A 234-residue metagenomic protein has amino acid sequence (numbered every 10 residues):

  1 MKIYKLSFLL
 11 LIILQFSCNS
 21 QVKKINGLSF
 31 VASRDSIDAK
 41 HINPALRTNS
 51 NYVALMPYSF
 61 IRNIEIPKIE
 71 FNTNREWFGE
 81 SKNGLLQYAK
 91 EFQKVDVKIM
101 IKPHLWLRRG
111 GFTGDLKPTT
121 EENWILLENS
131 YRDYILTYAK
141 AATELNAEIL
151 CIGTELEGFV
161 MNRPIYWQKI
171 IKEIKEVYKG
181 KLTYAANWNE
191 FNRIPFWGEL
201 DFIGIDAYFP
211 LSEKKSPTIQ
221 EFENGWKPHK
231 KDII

Functional and structural regions predicted by a protein language model:
M1-V22: Bacterial Sec-dependent N-terminal signal peptides
N19-R47: Boundary/entry segment of secreted carbohydrate-active catalytic domains
G27-A32, K68-K82, T120-R132, G153-N162 (+1 more regions): The substrate-binding groove and active-site-proximal loops of carbohydrate-active enzymes, especially glycoside
S36-H41, D133-Y138, A186-P195, K230-I233: Alpha-helical scaffolding within the catalytic cores of extracellular/periplasmic polymer-degrading hydrolases
I42, F112-T113, N162-I170, N187-F202: Distinct, well-ordered alpha-helical segments
N51-P67, N83-V160: Substrate-binding cleft and catalytic face of glycoside hydrolase catalytic domains, especially the flexible beta-alpha
G79-V95, K102, T183, N192-E199 (+1 more regions): Glycoside hydrolase catalytic-domain groove-lining segments
M100-L105, C151-E155, F159-V160, Q168-N192: Aromatic-lined carbohydrate-recognition surfaces of secreted/lumenal glycan-active proteins
